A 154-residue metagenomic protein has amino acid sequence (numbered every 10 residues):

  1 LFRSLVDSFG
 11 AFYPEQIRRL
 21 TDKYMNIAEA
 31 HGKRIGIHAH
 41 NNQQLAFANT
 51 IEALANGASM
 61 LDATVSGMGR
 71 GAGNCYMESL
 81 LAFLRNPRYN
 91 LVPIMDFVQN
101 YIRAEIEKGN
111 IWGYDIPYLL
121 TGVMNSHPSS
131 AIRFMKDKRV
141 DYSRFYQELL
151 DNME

Functional and structural regions predicted by a protein language model:
F2-E154: Catalytic cores and adjacent flexible loops of soluble metabolic enzymes that perform enolate/carbanion chemistry on
